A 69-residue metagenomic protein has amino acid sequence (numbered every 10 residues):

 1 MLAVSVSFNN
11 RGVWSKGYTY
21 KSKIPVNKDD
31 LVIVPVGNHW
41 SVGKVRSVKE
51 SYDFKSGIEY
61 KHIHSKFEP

Functional and structural regions predicted by a protein language model:
L2-P69: Terminal, basic amphipathic appendages of nucleotide-handling enzymes
